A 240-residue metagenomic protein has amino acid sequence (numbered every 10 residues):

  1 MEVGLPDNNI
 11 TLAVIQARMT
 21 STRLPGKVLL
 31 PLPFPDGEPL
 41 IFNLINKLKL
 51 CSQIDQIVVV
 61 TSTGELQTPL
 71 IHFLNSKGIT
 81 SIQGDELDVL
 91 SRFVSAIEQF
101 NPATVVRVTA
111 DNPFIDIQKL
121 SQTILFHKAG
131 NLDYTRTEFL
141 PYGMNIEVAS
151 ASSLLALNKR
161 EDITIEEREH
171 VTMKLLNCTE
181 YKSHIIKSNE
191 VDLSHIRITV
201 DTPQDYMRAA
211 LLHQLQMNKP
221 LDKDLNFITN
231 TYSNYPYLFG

Functional and structural regions predicted by a protein language model:
M1-P25: N-terminal nucleotide-binding beta1-loop-alpha1 segment
I10-I15, I41, Q56-V59: Hydrophobic targeting segments
T11-L12, D55, A103, D133: Conserved acidic residues
V28-P33: Short glycine-enriched, charge-decorated loop/helix-capping segments at active-site entrances that position
P39-Q56, K77: A short, N-terminal amphipathic alpha-helix
T63-L125: Short phosphate-binding loop-to-helix
T68, F114-I196, Q204-M207, L211 (+1 more regions): Conserved core of the sugar-phosphate nucleotidyltransferase
